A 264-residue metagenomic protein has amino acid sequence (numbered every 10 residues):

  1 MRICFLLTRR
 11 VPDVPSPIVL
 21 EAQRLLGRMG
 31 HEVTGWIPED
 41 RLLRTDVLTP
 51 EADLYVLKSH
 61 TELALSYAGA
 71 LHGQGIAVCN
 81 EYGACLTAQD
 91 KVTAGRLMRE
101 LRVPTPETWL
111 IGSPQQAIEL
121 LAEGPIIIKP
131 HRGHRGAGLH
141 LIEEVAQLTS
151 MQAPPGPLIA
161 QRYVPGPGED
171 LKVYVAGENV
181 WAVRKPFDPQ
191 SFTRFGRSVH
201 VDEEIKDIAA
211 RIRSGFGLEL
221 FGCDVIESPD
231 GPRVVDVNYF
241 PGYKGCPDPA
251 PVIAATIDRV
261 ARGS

Functional and structural regions predicted by a protein language model:
M1-A84: ATP-binding N-terminal substructure of ATP-dependent carboxylate-amine bond-forming enzymes
H31, G35-W36, G73-G138: A conserved helix-loop-beta module that forms one wall/lid of the active-site cleft in ATP-utilizing catalytic domains
R44, L63-S66, P114-I118, P167-D170: Short, well-ordered alpha-helical microsegments
A52-V56, V173-V175, G231-Y243: A short beta-strand motif that forms the metal-chelation/ATP-contact edge of phosphoryl-transfer active sites
H60-E62, R132-G133, F240: Short glycine-rich anion-binding loops that position phosphate/pyrophosphate groups of nucleotides and phosphorylated
I126, I159, W181-A182, F221 (+1 more regions): Protein kinase-like catalytic core scaffold
A137-F216: Phosphate-binding site of ATP-dependent enzymes
P189-V234, N238, C246-S264: A long amphipathic alpha-helix within ATP-dependent nucleotide-binding catalytic cores
